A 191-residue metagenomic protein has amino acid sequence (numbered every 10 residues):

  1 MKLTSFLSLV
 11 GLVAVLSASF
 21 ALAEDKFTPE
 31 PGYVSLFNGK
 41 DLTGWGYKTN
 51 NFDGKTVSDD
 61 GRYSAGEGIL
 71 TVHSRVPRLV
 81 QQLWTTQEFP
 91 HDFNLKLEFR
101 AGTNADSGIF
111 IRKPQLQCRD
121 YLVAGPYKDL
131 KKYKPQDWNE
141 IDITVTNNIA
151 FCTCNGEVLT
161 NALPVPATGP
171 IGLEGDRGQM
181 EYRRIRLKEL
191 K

Functional and structural regions predicted by a protein language model:
M1-S5: Positively charged n-region of N-terminal signal peptides that target proteins for export
S8-S19: Bacterial N-terminal signal peptides
F20-K191: Carbohydrate-interacting regions of secretory-pathway proteins
